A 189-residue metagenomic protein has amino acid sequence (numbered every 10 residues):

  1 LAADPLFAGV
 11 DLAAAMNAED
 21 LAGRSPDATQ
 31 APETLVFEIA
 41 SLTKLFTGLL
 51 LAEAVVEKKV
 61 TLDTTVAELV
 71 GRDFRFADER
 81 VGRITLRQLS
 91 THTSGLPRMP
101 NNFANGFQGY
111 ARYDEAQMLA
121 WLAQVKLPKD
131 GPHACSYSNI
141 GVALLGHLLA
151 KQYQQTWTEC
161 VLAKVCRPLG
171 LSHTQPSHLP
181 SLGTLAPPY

Functional and structural regions predicted by a protein language model:
L1-F37, V56-K59, A120-V125: Short, conserved catalytic-motif segment at the N-terminal edge
D4-V10, S25, A77-Y189: Short, surface-exposed loop or secondary-structure junction motifs that flank catalytic or metal-binding residues
V36, T65, R83-R87: Alpha-helical scaffolds flanking conserved acidic
F37-A40, C135-Y137: Catalytic tyrosine of NAD(P)H-dependent dehydrogenase/reductases that use a Tyr as the general acid/base
E38-V66, V142-A150: Active-site SXXK
T61-A77, R167-L169: Short, glycine/proline-biased beta-turn/loop segments that scaffold the active-site neighborhood
